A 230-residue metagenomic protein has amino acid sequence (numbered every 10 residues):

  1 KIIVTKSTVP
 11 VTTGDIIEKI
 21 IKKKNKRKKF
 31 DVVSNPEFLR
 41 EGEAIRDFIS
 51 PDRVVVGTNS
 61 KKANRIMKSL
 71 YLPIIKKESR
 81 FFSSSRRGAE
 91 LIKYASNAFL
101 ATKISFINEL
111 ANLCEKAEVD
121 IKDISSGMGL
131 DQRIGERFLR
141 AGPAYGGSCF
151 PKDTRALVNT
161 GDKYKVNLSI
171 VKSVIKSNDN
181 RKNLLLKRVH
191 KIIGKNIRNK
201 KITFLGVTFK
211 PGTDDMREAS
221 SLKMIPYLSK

Functional and structural regions predicted by a protein language model:
K1-K230: Structural/interface elements that position substrates and couple domains in central-metabolism enzymes
